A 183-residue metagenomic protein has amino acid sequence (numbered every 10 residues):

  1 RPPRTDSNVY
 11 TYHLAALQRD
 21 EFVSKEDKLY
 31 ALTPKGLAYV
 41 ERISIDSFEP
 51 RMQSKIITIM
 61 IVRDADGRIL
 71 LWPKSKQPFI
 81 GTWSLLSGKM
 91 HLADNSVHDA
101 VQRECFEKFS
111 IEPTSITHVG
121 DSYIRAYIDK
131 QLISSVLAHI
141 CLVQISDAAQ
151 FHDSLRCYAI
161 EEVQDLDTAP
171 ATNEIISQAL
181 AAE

Functional and structural regions predicted by a protein language model:
R1, T5, R68-I111: Conserved Nudix-box catalytic region and its N-terminal flanking loop in Nudix hydrolases and closely related
R1-D6, T82, I140, A148-E183: Nudix hydrolase/Nudix homology domain
R4-R19: Short amphipathic alpha-helical interaction segments
Q18-K28: A short, conserved structural fragment
L29-I59, Q131: Acidic, metal-coordinating catalytic segment for phosphate/diphosphate chemistry, firing primarily on the Nudix
I45-L85: N-terminal strand-loop-strand
K55, D64-G67, S122-Q150, R156: Active-site-adjacent beta-strand/loop module that shapes the phosphate/pyrophosphate-binding cleft
I111-S122: A short coil-to-beta-strand element that immediately follows conserved catalytic motifs
